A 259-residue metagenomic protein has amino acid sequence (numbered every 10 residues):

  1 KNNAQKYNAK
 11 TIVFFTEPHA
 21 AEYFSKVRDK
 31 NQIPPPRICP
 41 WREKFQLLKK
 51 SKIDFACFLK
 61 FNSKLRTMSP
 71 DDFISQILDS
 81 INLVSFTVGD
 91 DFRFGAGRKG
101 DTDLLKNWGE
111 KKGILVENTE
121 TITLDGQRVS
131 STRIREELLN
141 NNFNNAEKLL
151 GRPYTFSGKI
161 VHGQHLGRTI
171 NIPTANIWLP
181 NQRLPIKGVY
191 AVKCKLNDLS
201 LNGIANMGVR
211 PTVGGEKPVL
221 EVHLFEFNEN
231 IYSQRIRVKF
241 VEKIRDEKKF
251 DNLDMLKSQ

Functional and structural regions predicted by a protein language model:
K1-F14: Histidine-anchored nucleotide/phosphate-binding helix
A4, H162-Q259: Phosphate/ribose-recognition catalytic cores of enzymes acting on nucleotide-derived substrates
P18-D90, F94-K112: N-terminal Rossmann-like or analogous alpha/beta NTP/dinucleotide-binding catalytic cores that position adenine
E43, N145-R152, M255-Q259: A non-catalytic, amphipathic alpha-helix used as a structural packing/dimerization or gating element in enzyme scaffolds
L48, F86, A146, V192 (+1 more regions): Residue-level signal for inorganic ion chemistry
G109-G208: Glycine-rich, Lys/Arg-enriched anion-binding loops that position phosphate/diphosphate groups for phosphoryl
